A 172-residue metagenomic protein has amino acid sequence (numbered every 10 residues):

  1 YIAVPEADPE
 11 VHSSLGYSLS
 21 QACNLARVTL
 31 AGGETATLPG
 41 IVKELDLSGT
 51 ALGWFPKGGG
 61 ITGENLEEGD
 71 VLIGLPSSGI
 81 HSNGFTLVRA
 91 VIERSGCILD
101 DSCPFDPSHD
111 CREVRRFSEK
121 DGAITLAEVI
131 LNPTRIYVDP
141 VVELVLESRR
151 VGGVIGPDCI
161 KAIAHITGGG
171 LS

Functional and structural regions predicted by a protein language model:
Y1-S172: Helix-biased detector of long, well-ordered alpha-helical tracts
